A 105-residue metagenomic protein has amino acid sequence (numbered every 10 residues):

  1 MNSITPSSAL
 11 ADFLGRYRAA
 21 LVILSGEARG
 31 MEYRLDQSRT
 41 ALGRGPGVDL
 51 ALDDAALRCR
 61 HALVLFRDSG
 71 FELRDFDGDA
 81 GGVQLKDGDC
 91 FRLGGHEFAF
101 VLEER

Functional and structural regions predicted by a protein language model:
M1-Y17, H96-R105: Regulatory inter-domain linker segments that are low-complexity and enriched for serine/threonine/proline
S3, S7-S8, S25, S38 (+1 more regions): Generic serine detector
Y17-A20, C59-H61: Short, surface-exposed beta-edge/turn micro-motifs
A20-V22, A41: Generic structural signal for residues positioned in beta-strands
V22-A28: Short, solvent-exposed loop/edge segments of extracellular or virion-exposed proteins
G26, G78, R105: Residues that form or immediately flank small-molecule/cofactor binding pockets and catalytic motifs
R29-A99: Forkhead-associated
